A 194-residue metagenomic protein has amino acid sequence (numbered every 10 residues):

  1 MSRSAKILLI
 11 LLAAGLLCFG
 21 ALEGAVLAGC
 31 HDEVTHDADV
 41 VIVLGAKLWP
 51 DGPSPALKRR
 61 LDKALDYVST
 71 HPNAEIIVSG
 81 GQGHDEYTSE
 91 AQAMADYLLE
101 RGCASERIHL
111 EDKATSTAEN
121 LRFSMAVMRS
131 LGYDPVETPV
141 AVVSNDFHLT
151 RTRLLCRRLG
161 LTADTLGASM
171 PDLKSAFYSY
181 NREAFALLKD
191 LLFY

Functional and structural regions predicted by a protein language model:
M1-D39: N-terminal membrane-anchoring alpha-helices
S2-A5, R59, L188: Short, intrinsically disordered low-complexity segments
A13-L16, S69, G102, L191: Generic low-complexity, intrinsically disordered sequence content enriched in small uncharged/hydrophobic residues
E23, L27-Y180: A structural signal for short, hydrophobic/glycine-enriched beta-strand patches
A176-Y194: A transmembrane-helix-recognition feature enriched in membrane-embedded lipid enzymes and envelope glyco-/phospholipid
